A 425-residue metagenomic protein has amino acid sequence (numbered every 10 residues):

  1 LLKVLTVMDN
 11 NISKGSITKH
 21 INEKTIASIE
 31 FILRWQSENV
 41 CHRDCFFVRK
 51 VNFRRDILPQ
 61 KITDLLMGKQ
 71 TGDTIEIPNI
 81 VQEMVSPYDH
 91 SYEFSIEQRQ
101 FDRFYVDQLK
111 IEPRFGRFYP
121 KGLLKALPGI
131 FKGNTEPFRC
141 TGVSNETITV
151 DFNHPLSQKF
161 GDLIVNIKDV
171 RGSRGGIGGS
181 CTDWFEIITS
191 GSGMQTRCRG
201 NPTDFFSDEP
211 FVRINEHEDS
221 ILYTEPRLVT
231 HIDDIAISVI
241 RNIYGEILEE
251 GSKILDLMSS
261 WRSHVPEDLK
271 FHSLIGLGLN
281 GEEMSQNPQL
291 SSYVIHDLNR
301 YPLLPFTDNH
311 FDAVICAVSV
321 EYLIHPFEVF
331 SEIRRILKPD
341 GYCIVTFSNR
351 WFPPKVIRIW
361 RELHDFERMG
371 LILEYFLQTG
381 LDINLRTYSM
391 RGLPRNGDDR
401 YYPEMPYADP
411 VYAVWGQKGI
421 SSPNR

Functional and structural regions predicted by a protein language model:
L1-R213, H217-S220, T224-R227: FKBP-type peptidyl-prolyl cis-trans isomerases
I235, V239, E246-L304: Class I SAM-dependent methyltransferase SAM/SAH-binding core
V239, L363-M390: Short alpha-helix
Y301-V314: A short acidic, Gly/Pro-enriched loop at the edge of an enzyme's catalytic core that lines a small-molecule cofactor
D312-P326: A short SAM/SAH-binding and catalytic strip from SAM-dependent methyltransferases
F327-Y342: A short glycine-rich, Lys/Arg-flanked "PGG" loop and its adjoining helix->strand segment in the class I
Y342-L373: Conserved class I S-adenosyl-L-methionine
G380, P394-R425: Core SAM-dependent methyltransferase catalytic element
